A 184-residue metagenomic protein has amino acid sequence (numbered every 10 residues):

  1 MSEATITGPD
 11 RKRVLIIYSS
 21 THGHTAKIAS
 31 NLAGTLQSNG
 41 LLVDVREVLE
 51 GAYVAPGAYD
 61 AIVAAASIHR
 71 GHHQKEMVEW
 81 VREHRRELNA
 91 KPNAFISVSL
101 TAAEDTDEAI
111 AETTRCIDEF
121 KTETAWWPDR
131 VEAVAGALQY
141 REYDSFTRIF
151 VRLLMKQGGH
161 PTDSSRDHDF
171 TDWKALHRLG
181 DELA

Functional and structural regions predicted by a protein language model:
S2-R11, T35, N39, H69-A184: FMN-binding flavodoxin-like domain, especially the glycine-rich phosphate-binding loop
V14-I16, V43, N93: Conserved hydrophobic helix-helix packing surfaces used for dimerization/oligomerization
L15-Q37: Short, charged N-terminal beta->alpha structural module
S19-S20, A66-S67, V98: Glycine-rich His-Gly loop
T21-H22, E50, L100, L138: Short, glycine/serine-rich, charged loops/turns that create anion-binding and catalytic segments at active sites
N39-A52: A short beta-strand-loop structural module common to alpha/beta enzyme folds
P56-G57, L88: A short, aliphatic-rich alpha-helical micro-motif
